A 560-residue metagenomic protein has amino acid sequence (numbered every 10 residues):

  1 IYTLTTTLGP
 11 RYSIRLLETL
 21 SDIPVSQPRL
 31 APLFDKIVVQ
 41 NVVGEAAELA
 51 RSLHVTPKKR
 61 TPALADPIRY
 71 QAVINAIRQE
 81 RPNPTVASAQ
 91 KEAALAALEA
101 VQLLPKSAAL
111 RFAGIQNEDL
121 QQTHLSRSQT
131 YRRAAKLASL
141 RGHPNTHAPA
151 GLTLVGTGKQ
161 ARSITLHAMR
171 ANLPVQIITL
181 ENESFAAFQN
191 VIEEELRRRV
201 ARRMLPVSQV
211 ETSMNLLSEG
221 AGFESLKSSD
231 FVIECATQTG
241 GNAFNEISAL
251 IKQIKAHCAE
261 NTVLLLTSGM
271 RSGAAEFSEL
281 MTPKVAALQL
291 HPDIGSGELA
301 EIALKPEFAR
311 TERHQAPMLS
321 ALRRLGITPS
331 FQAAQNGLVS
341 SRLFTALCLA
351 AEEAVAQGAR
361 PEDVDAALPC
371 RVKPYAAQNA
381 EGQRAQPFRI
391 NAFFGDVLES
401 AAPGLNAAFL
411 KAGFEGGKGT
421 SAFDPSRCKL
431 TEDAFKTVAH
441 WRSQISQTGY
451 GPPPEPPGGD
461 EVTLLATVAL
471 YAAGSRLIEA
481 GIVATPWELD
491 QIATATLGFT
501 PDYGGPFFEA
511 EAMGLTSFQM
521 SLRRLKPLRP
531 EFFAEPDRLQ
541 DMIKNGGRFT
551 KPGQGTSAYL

Functional and structural regions predicted by a protein language model:
I1-L560: N-terminal glycine-rich phosphate-binding loop for ADP-containing cofactors
